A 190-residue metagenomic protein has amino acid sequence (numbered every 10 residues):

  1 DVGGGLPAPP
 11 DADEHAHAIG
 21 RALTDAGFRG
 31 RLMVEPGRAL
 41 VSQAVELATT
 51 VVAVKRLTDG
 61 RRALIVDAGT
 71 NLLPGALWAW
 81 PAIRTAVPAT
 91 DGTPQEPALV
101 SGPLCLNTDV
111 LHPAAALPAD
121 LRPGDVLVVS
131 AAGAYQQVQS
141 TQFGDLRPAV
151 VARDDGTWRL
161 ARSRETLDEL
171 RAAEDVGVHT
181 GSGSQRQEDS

Functional and structural regions predicted by a protein language model:
D1-P9, P36-R38: Glycine-rich beta-strand-to-loop/alpha-helix junction loops that act as flexible
D11, R29: Conserved N-terminal phosphate-binding loop of PLP-dependent enzymes in the Aspartate aminotransferase
A12-A16, A44-V45: Conserved strand-to-helix beginnings and helix N-cap segments that scaffold or border functional pockets
A18-G27: Alpha-helix-loop-beta-strand connector modules within alpha/beta enzyme cores
R31-S190: Charged (often Lys/Glu-rich) extended helix/loop segments that serve as interaction or gating elements
